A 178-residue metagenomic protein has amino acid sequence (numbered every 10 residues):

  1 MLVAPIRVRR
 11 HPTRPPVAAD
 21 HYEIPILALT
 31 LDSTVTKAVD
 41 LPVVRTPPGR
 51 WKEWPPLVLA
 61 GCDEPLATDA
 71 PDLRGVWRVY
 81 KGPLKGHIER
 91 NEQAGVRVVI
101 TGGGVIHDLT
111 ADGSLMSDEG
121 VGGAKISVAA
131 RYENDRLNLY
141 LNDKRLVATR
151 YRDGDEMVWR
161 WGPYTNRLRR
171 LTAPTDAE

Functional and structural regions predicted by a protein language model:
M1, R78-V79, R97-T101, L137-N142 (+1 more regions): Short beta-strand segments that buttress and anchor functional surface loops
A4-R10, G86-R90, S127-A130, R145-M157 (+1 more regions): Hydrophobic/aromatic beta-strand elements that line small-molecule binding cavities or substrate pockets in beta-rich
P5-H87, Q93-R97, A173-E178: Amphipathic/hydrophobic helical signal segments and adjacent flexible N-terminal regions that mediate secretion
P16, S114-G122, E156-R160, A173-E178: Short, surface-exposed linear segments at secondary-structure transitions and domain or protein termini
H21, Q93-R97, N134-N138, G154-V158: A generic structural signal for beta-strand entry/edge sites
L57-V58, P83-K125, W161-G162: N-terminal glycine/threonine-rich, aromatic-flanked beta-hairpin/loop signature
T101, R169-A173: Predominantly extracellular/luminal cell-surface or secreted proteins
M116-Y151: An anionic, turn-rich surface loop/hairpin at beta-sheet edges that serves as a generic interaction/coordination patch
